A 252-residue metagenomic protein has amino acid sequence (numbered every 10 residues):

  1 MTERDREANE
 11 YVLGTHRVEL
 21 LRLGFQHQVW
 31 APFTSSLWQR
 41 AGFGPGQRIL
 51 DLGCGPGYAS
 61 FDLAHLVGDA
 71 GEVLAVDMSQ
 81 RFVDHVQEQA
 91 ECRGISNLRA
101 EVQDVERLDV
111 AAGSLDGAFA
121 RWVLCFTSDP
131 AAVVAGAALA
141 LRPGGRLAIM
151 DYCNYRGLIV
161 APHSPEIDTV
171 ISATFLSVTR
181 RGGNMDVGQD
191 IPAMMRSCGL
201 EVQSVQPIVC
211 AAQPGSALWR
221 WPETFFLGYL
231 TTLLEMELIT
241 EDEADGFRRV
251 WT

Functional and structural regions predicted by a protein language model:
M1-L20: N-terminal, positively charged/glycine-rich alpha-helical extensions of SAM-dependent methyltransferases
V12, V18-E19, W30, Q203-T252: C-terminal helical/coil "lid" or tail adjacent to the Rossmann-like core of SAM-dependent
Q28-Q47, D62: Conserved alpha-helix/loop element of class I SAM-dependent methyltransferases that forms part of the SAM/SAH-binding
L50-L52, P56-R107: Class I SAM-dependent methyltransferase SAM/SAH-binding core
L108-G117: A short acidic, Gly/Pro-enriched loop at the edge of an enzyme's catalytic core that lines a small-molecule cofactor
D116-P130: A short SAM/SAH-binding and catalytic strip from SAM-dependent methyltransferases
A131-R146: A short glycine-rich, Lys/Arg-flanked "PGG" loop and its adjoining helix->strand segment in the class I
A148-S216: Conserved catalytic/acceptor-binding region of the Class I
